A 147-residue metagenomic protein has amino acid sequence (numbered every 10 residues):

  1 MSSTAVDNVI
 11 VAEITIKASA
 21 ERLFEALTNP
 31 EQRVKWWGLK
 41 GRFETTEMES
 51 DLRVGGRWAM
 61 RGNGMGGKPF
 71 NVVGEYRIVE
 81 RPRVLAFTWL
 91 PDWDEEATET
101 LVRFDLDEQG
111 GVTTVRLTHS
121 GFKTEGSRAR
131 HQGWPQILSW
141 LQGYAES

Functional and structural regions predicted by a protein language model:
M1-F43: Hydrophobic ligand-binding cavity/cleft-lining segments
D7-E13, A20-E21, T45, R57 (+4 more regions): Intrinsic-disorder/low-complexity, polar/charged segments enriched in Ser/Thr/Lys/Arg/Asp/Glu/Gln
L23-F24, R33, W58, Y76 (+4 more regions): Hydrophobic pocket/interface hotspot
T28-N29, G38, R81, G143-S147: Residues at helix-coil transition
V34, M48-V54, A59, N63-Q109 (+1 more regions): Hydrophobic-ligand binding "helix-grip"
G111-K123: Short helix/strand-capping connector loops at secondary-structure junctions
G121-S147: A conserved amphipathic terminal alpha-helix motif
